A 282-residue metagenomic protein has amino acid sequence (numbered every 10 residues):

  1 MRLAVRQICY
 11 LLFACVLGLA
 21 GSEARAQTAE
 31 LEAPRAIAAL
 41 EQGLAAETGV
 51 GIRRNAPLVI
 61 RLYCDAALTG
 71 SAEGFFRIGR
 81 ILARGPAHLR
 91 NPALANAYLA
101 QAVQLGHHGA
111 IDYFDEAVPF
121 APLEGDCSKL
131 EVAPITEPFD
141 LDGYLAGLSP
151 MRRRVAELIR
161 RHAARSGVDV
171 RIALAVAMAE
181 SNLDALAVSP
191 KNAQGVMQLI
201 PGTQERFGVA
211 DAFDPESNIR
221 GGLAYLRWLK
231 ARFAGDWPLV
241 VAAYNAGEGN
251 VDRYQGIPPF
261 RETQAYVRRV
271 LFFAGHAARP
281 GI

Functional and structural regions predicted by a protein language model:
C9-A20: Bacterial N-terminal signal peptides
E32-A39, T48-V50, L68-A72, R84-P86 (+3 more regions): Short helix-capping/linker turns of helical repeat alpha-solenoids
R53-L58, L89-Y98: Structural signature of tandem alpha-helical TPR/SEL1-like repeats, specifically the intra-repeat loop/turn
A97-Y98, G235, V241-I282: Catalytic and substrate-binding regions of cell-wall glycan-acting enzymes that process beta-1,4-linked
I135-L183, G202, E216, G281: Export/targeting segments at the very N-terminus of extracytoplasmic proteins
L186-A210, I219-K230, A242, E248-G249 (+1 more regions): Substrate-binding/active-site groove segments that recognize and process beta-1,4-linked N-acetyl-hexosamine
